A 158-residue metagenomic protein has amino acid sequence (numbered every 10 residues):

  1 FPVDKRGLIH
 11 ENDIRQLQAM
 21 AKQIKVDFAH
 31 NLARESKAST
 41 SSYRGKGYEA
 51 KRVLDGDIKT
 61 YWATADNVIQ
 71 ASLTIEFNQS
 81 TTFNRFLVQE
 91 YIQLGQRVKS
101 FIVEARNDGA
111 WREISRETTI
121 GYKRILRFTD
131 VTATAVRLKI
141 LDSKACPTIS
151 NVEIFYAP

Functional and structural regions predicted by a protein language model:
F1-Q16: Aromatic/acidic polysaccharide-binding cleft in carbohydrate-active enzymes
P2-K5, S42, E90: Active-site proximal loops enriched in glycine and acidic residues that flank catalytic Cys/His/Asp and coordinate
H10, S39-S42, Y61: Alpha-helix initiation/capping motif
N12-N31, D55-P158: Aromatic, loop-rich ligand-recognition surfaces of beta-strand-rich domains
A29-G56: Predominantly extracellular/luminal regions of secreted and cell-surface proteins, especially disulfide-bonded
